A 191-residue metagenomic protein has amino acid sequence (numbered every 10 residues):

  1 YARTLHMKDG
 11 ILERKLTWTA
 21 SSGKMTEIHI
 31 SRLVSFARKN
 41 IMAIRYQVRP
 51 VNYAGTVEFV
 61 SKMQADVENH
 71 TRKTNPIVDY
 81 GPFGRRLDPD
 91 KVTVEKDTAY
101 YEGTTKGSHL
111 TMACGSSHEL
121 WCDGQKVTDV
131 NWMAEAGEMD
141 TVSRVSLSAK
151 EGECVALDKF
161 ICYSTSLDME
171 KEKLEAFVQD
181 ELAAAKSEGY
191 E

Functional and structural regions predicted by a protein language model:
Y1-E191: Acidic/polar, glycine-enriched structural segments that form the non-catalytic walls/loops of the carbohydrate-binding
